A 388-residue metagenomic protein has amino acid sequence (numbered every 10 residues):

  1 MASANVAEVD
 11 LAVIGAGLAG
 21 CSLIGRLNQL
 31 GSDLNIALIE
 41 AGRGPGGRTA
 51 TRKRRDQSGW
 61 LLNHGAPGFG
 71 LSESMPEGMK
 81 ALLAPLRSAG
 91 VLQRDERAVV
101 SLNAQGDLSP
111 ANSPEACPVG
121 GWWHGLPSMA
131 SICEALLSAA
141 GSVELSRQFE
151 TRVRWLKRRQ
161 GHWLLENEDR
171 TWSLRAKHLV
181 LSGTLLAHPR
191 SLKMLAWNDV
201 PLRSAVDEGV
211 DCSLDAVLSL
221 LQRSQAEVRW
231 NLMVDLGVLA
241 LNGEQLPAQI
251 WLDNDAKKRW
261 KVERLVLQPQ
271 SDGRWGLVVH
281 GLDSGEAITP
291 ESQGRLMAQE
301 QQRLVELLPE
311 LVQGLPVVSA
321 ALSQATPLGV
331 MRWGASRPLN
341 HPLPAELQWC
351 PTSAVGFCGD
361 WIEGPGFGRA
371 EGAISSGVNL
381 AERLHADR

Functional and structural regions predicted by a protein language model:
A7-V9, D169-H178: Core beta-strand elements of the Rossmann-like FAD/NAD(P) dinucleotide-binding domain in flavoenzyme oxidoreductases
V9, G44, T51-R52, D272-R388: Conserved flavin/dinucleotide-binding core of flavoenzymes
A12, R26-D56: Glycine-rich FAD pyrophosphate-binding loop
G47-S101: N-terminal FAD cofactor-binding segment of flavoenzymes
G68-P76, P114-S138, Q148, Q293-E300: Short beta-strand to alpha-helix junction loop
F149-W163: A conserved short coil-to-beta-strand element within the FAD-binding core of flavoproteins
S173-P247: Central helical "cap/lid" subdomain
E227-P290, L307-L315: Active-site substrate-recognition segment that forms the wall of the catalytic cavity or substrate channel
